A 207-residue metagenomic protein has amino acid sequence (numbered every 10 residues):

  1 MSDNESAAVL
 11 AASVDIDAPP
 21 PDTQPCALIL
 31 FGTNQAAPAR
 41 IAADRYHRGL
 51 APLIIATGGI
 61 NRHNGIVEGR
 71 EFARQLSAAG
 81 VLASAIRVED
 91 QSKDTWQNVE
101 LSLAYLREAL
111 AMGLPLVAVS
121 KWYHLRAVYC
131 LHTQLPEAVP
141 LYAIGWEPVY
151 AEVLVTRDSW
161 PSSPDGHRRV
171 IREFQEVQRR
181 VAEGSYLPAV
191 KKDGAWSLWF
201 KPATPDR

Functional and structural regions predicted by a protein language model:
M1-V170: A structural signal for short, hydrophobic/glycine-enriched beta-strand patches
A151-R207: A structured, mid-to-C-terminal "fold-capping" secondary-structure block
